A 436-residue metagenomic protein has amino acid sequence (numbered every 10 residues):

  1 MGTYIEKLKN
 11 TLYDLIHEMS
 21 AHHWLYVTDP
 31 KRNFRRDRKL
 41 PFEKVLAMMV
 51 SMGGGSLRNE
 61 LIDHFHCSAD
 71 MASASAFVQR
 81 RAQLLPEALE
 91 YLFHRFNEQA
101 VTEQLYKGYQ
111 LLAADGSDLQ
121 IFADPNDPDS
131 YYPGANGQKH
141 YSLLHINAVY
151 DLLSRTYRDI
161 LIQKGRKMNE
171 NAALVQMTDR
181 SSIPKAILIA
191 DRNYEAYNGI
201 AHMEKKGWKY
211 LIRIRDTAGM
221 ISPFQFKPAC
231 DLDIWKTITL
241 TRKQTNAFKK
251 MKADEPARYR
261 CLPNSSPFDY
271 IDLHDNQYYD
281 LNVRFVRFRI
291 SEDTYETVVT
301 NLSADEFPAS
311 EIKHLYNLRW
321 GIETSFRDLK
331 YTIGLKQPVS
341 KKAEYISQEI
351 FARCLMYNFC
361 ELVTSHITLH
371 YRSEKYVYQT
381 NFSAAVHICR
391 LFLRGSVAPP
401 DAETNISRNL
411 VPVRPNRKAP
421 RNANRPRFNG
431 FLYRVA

Functional and structural regions predicted by a protein language model:
M1-G55, E60-D63, A72, F77-L84 (+5 more regions): Single, function-defining residue in the core of a domain
C67-S68: Short edge-strand/loop segments of extracellular domains
E87-A100: Short Lys/Arg-enriched helix C-cap and helix-to-coil transition segments that create basic nucleic-acid-contact patches
Q110-L112: Conserved beta-strand elements of the Class I
Y132: Extracytosolic and intramembrane catalytic regions of membrane-associated proteins in envelope/secretory systems
